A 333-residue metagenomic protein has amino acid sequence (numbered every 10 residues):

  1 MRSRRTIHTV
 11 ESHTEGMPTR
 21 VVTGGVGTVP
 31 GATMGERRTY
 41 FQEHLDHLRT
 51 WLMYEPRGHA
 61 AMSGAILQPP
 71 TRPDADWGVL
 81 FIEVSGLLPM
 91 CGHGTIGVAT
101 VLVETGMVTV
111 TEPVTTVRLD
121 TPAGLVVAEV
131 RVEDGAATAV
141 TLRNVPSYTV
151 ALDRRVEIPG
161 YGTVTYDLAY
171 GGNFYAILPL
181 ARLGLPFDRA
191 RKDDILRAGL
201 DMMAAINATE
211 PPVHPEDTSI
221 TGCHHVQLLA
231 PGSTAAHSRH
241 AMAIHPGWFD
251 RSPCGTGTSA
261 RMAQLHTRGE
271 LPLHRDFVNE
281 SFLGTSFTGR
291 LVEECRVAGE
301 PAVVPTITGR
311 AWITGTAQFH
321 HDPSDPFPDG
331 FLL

Functional and structural regions predicted by a protein language model:
M1-A169, A176-L333: A glycine-rich beta-to-alpha transition motif near the start of alpha/beta enzyme domains, typified by
